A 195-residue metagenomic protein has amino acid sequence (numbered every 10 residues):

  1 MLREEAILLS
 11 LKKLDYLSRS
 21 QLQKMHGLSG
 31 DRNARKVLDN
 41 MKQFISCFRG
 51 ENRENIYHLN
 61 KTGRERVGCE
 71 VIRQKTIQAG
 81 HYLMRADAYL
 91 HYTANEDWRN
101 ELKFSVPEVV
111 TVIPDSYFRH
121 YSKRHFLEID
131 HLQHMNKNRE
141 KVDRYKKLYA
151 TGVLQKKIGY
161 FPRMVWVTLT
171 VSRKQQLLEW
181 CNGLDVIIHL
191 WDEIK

Functional and structural regions predicted by a protein language model:
M1-I72: Nuclease-adjacent, charged terminal/linker segments that flank catalytic cores
L11-K12, E70-S105: Acidic-basic catalytic patches of nuclease active cores, encompassing PD-(D/E)XK and other metal-cofactor nuclease
Q21, D87-H91, R144, Q176: Amphipathic alpha-helical segments that form well-ordered structural scaffolds and often line/cohere around active
Y89-R124, H131-E140: Active-site metal-binding core of divalent-cation-utilizing nuclease and nuclease-like domains
S116, Y121-L127, G159-V167: Hydrophobic beta-strand segments of well-ordered beta-sheets in folded domains
H131-L184: Catalytic cores of nucleic-acid endonucleases
H189-W191: Residues that scaffold, gate, or flank divalent-cation-dependent active/transport sites
E193-K195: Polybasic (Lys/Arg-rich)
